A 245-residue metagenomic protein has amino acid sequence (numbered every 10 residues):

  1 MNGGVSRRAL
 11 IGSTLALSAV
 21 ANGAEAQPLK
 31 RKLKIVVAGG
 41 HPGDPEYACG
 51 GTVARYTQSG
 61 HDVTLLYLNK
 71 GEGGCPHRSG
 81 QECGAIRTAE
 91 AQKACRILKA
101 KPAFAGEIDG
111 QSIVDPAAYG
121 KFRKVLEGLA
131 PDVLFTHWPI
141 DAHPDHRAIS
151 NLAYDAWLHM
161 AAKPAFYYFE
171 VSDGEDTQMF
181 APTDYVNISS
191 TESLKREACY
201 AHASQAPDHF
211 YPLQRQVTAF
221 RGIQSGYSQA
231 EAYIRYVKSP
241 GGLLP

Functional and structural regions predicted by a protein language model:
M1-L17: N-terminal secretory signal peptides and thylakoid transit peptides that target proteins across membranes
G4-V5, G84, E192: Short alpha-helical segments used as structural interaction elements across diverse proteins
R7-R8, R87, H146: Short, cationic motifs built from Arg/Lys/His that form the positively charged side of catalytic pockets
I11-S13, A26-L129, L158-H159: Active-site rim/loop-helix segments in enzyme catalytic domains that contact anionic ligands
G12-S13, E25-A38, I108, I113-P245: Metal-dependent de-N-acetylase/amidase catalytic core
